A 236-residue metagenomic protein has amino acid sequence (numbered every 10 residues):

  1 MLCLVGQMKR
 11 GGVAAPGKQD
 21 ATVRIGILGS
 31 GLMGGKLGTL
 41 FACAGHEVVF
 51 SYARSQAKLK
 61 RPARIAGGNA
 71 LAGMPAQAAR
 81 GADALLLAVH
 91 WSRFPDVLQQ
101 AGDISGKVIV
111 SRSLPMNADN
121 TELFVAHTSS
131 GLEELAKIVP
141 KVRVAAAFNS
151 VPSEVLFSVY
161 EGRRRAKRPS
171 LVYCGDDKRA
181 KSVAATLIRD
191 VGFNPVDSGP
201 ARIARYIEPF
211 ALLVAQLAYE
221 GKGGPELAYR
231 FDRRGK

Functional and structural regions predicted by a protein language model:
G12-I65: NAD(P)+-binding Rossmann beta1-loop-alpha1 motif at the extreme N-terminus of oxidoreductases
N69, P75-V108, R112-D119: Rossmann-like NAD(P)-binding element
A72, R143-F148, V196-S198: General beta-strand structural signal in soluble alpha/beta enzymes
Q100-G106, V139, R163-R165: Short, conserved loop/helix-junction motifs that constitute active-site signature segments in enzyme catalytic cores
S113-E154, S158-G162: Rossmann-fold NAD(P)-binding glycine/threonine-rich loop
A166-K236: Active-site-lining helix/loop region of Rossmann-like oxidoreductase modules
